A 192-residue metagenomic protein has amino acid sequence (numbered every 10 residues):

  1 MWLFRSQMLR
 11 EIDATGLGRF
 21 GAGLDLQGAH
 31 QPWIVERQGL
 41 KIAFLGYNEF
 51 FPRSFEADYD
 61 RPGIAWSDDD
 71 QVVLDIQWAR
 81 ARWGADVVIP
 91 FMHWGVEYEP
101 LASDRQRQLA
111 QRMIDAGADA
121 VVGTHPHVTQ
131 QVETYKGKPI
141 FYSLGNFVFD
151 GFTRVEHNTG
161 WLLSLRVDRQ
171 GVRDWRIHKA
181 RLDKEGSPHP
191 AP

Functional and structural regions predicted by a protein language model:
M1-P192: Acidic, metal/ion-coordinating pockets
